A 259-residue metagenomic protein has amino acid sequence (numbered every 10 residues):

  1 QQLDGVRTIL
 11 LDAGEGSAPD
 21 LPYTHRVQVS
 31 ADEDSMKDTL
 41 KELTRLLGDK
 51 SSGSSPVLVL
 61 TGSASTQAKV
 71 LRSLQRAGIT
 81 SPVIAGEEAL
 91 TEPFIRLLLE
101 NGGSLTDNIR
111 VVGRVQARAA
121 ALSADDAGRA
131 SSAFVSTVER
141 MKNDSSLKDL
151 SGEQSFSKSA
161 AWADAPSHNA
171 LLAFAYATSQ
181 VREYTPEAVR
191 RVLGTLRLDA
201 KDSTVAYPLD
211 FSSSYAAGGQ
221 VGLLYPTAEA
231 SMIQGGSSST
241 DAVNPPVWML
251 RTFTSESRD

Functional and structural regions predicted by a protein language model:
Q1-G78: Extracellular/periplasmic Venus flytrap/periplasmic-binding protein
Q1-Q2, Q28-S35, V59-T66, G86 (+4 more regions): Extracytoplasmic/periplasmic, Sec-exported soluble proteins
Q1-V6, S35-L43, S63-S73, L90 (+5 more regions): Stable alpha-helical elements in mature extracytoplasmic
L3-A13, L47-S51, G62, L74-G78 (+3 more regions): Sec/Tat-exported extracytoplasmic proteins
D12, S30-E33, E87-E88, G113-Q116 (+1 more regions): Residues at the C-termini of beta-strands that transition into short coil/loop
L58-V59, V70, L74, V83-I84 (+4 more regions): Hydrophobic beta-strand residues in large extracellular and virion-surface proteins
L74-H168, S179, R251-E256: Extracellular/periplasmic periplasmic-binding protein-like sensory domains
L147-L171, A175-N244, F253-R258: Segments of small-molecule ligand-sensing domains
